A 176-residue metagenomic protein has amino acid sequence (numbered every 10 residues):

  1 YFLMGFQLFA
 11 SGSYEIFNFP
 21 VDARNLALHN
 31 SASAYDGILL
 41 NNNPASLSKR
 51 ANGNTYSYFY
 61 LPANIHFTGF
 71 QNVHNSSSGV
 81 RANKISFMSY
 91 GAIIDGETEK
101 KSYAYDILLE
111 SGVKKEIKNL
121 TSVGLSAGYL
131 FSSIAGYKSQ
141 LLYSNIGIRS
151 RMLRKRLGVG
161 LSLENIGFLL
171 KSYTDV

Functional and structural regions predicted by a protein language model:
F2-A10: Hydrophobic h-region of N-terminal signal peptides that target proteins for export in Gram-negative bacteria
F9-V176: Subset of outer-membrane beta-barrel
